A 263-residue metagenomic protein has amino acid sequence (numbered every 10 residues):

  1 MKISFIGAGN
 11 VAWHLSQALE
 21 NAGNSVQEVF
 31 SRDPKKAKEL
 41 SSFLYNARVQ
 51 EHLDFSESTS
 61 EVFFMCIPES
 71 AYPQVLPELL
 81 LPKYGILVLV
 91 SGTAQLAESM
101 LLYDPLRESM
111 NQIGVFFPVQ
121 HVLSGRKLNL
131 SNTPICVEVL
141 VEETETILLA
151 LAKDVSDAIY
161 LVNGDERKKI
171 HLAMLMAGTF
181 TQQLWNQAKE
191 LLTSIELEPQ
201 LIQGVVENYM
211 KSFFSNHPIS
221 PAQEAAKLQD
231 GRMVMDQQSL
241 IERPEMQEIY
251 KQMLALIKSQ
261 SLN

Functional and structural regions predicted by a protein language model:
M1-H52: NAD(P)+-binding Rossmann beta1-loop-alpha1 motif at the extreme N-terminus of oxidoreductases
W13, Q17-N21, S42, P77 (+3 more regions): Short, well-ordered alpha-helices that flank and scaffold nucleotide-derived cofactor binding pockets
A22, L40-F43, Q50, P105-Q112 (+1 more regions): Internal alpha-helical scaffold of NAD(P)-dependent oxidoreductase catalytic cores
F30, F43-K127: Rossmann-like NAD(P)(H) cofactor-binding subdomain of soluble oxidoreductases
P34-E39, Q95-S99, E142-T146: Short, charged/polar "capping" segments at the starts of alpha-helices and the immediately preceding loops
T193, E207-N263: Interdomain hinge/lid region at the active-site interface of Rossmann-like NAD(P)-dependent oxidoreductases
